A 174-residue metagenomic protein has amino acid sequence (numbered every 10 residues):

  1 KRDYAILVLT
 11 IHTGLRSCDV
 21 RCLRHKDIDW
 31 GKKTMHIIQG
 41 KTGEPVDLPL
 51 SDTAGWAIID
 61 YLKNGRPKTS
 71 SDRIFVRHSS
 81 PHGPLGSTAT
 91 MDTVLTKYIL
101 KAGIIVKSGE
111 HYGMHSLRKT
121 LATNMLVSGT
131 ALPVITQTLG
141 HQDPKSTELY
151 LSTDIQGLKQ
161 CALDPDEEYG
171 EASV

Functional and structural regions predicted by a protein language model:
K1-V174: Conserved catalytic core of the tyrosine transesterase superfamily
